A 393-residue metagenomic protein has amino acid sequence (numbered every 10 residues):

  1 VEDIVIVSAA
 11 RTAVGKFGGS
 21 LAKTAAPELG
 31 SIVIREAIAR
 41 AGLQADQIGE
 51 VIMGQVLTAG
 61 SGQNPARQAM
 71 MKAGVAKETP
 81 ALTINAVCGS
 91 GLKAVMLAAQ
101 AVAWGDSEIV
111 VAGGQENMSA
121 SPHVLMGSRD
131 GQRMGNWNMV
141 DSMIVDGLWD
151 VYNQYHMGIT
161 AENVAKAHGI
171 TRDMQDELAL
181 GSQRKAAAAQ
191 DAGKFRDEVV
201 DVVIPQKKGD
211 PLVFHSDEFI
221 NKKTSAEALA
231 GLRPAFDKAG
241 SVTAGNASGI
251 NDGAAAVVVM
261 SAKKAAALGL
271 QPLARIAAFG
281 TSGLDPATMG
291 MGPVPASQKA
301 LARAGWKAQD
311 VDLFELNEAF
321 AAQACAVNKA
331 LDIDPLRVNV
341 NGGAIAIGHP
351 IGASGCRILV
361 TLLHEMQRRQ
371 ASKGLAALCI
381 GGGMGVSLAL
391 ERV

Functional and structural regions predicted by a protein language model:
V1-S61, P65-A69, A73, P80 (+6 more regions): Conserved active-site "lid/cap" helical segment
V1-T24, E36, A226-M291, P295 (+4 more regions): Condensing-enzyme catalytic core mediating Claisen C-C bond formation in acyl metabolism
R11-T12, A22-T24, L29-I32, R40 (+2 more regions): N-terminal extracellular/periplasmic Venus flytrap/periplasmic-binding protein-like
D46-G54, P80-N85, V110-Q115, M174-G181 (+5 more regions): Beta-strand segments within the central parallel beta-sheet cores of soluble alpha/beta enzyme folds
Q55-I109, Y152-H156, K223-G249, A330-R357 (+2 more regions): Conserved catalytic cysteine-centered active-site region of acyl-thioester-dependent Claisen-condensing enzymes
A86-E116, I159, A165-K194, A256-K263 (+3 more regions): Active-site-proximal alpha-helical scaffold in enzymes
I109-N163: Flexible glycine-/small-residue-enriched beta->alpha junction loops that bind anionic phosphate/pyrophosphate groups
I159-E162, F195-E198, Q206, A277-A346: Active-site pocket-lining segment
